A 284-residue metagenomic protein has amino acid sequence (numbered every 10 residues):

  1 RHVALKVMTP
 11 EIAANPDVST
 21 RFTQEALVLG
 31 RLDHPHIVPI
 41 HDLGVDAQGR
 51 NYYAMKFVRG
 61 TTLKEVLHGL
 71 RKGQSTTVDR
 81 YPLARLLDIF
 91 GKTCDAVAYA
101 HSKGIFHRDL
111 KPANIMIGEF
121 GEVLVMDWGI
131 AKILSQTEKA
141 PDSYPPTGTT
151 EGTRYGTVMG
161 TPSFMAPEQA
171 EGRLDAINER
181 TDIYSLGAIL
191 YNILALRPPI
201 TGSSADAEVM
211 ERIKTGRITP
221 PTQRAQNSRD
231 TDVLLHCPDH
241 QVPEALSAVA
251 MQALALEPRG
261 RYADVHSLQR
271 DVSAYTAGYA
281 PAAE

Functional and structural regions predicted by a protein language model:
R1-T9: Glycine-rich ATP phosphate-binding loop
T9-R31: AlphaC helix of the eukaryotic protein kinase fold
A13-D17, G73-V78, F120-M126, A131-P167 (+4 more regions): Activation segment of protein kinases
T23, L27, V38, V45 (+7 more regions): C-terminal lobe helix-coil module of Hanks-type protein kinase domains
R31, I89-F90: Hydrophobic/aromatic scaffold residues of ePK-like serine/threonine protein kinase catalytic domains
Q48-K56, K64: A conserved loop-to-beta-strand element in the N-lobe of protein kinase catalytic cores that borders the ATP-binding
K64-Y81: AlphaC helix of the protein kinase catalytic domain
F106: Conserved catalytic-core element of eukaryotic-like protein kinases
